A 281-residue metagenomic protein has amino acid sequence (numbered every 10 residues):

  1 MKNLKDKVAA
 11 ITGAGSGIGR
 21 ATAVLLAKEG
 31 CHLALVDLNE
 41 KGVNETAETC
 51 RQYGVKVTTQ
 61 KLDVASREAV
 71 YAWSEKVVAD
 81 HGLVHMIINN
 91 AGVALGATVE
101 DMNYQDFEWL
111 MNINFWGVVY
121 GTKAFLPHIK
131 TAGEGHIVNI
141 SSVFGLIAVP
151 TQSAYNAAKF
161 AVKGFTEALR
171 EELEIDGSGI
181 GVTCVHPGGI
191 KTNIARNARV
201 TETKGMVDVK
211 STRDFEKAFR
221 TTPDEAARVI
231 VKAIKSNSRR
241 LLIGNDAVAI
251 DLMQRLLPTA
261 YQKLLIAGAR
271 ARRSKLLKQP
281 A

Functional and structural regions predicted by a protein language model:
V8, G15-G17: Conserved glycine-rich cofactor-binding loop
E40-K41, K61-A72, Y104: The beta1-alpha1 cofactor-binding region of Rossmann-like NAD(H)/NADP(H)-dependent oxidoreductases
Y53-K56, K76-I87, L95: A glycine-rich helix->loop->beta "capping" turn within Rossmann-like NAD(P)(H)-dependent oxidoreductase domains
T98-V99, N103-E108: Substrate-binding pocket helix/loop in short-chain dehydrogenase/reductase
T122, A158: Active-site helix of classical SDR
S142: Residue(s) in the substrate-gating loop at a strand-loop-helix junction that position the organic substrate next
E174-N245: SDR active-site lid
